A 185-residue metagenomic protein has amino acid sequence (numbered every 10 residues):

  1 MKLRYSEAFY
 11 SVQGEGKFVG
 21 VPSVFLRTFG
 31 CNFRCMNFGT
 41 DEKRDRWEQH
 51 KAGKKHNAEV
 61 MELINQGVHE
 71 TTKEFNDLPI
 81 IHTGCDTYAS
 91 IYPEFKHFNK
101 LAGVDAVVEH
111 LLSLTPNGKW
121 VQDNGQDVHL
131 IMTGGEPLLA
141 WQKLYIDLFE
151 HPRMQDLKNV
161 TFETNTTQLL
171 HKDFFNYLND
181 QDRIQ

Functional and structural regions predicted by a protein language model:
K2-E15, G20: Auxiliary Fe-S-binding modules of radical SAM enzymes
L3, N37-D180: Conserved Radical SAM active-site core
R4-E7, V24-R27, M132: Short, hydrophobic/glycine-enriched beta-strand segments
G16-V19, C35-T40: Short, glycine/acidic-enriched capping/hinge loops at junctions between secondary-structure elements
V19-V24, T28, N32-F33: Conserved N-terminal beta1-alpha1 strand-loop-helix module at the mouth
Q181-Q185: Non-cysteine beta-strand/loop elements that form the S-adenosyl-L-methionine
